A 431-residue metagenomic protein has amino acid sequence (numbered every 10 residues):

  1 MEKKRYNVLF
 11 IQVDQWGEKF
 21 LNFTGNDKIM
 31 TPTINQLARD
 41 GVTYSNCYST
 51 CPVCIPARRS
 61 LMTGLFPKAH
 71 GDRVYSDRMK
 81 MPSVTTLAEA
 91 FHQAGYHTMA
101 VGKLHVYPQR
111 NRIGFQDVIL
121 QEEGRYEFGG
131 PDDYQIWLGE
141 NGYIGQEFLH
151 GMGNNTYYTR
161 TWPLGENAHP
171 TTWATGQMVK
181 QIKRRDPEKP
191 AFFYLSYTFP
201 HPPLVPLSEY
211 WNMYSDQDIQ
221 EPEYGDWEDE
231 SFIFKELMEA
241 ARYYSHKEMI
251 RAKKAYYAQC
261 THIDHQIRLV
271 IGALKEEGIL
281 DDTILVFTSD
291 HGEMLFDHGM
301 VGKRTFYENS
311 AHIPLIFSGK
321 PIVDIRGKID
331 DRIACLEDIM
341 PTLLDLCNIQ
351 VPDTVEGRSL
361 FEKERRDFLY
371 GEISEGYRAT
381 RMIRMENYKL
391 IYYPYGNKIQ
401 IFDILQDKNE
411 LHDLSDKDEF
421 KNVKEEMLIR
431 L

Functional and structural regions predicted by a protein language model:
M1-Y393, K398-I399, K408-I429: Formylglycine-dependent sulfatase
L405: Residues forming the ATP-binding cleft of Hanks-type serine/threonine protein kinase domains
